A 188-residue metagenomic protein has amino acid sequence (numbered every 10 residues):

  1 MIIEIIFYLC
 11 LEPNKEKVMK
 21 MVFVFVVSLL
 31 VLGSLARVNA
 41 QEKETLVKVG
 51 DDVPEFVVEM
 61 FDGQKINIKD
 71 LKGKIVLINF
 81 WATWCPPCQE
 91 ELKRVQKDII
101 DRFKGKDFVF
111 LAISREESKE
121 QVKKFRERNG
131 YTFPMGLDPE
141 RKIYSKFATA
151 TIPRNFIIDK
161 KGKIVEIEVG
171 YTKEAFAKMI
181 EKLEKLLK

Functional and structural regions predicted by a protein language model:
I3, K15-F23: Positively charged n-region of N-terminal signal peptides that target proteins for export
V24-G33: Bacterial N-terminal signal peptides
A40-I68: N-terminal "domain-start" segment that seeds a small globular fold
K74-V76, F80-W84, T151: Short pre-active-site segment immediately N-terminal to redox-active cysteine/selenocysteine motifs in thiol-based
F80-R94: Conserved redox-active cysteine motifs that mediate thiol-disulfide chemistry, especially di-cysteine Cys-X(1-2)-Cys
L92-I113, E127: Conserved helix-turn-beta segment immediately C-terminal to the redox Cys motif in thioredoxin-like folds
D107-K119, F133-E140: Thiol-based oxidoreductase modules, predominantly thioredoxin-like and allied folds used for disulfide exchange
K124-Y131, D138-K182: Thiol/disulfide oxidoreductase modules built on the thioredoxin-like
